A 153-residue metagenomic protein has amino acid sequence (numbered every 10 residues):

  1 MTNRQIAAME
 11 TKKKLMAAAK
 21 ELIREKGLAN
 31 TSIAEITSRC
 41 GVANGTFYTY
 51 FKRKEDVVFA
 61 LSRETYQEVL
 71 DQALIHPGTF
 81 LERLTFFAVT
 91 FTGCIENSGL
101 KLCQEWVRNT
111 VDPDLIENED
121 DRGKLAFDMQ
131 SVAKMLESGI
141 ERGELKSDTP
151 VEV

Functional and structural regions predicted by a protein language model:
M1-K26, N30-R39: Basic, helix-initiating cap at the start of DNA-binding domains
A8, K12, V58, S62 (+1 more regions): Amphipathic, non-transmembrane alpha-helical scaffold segments
L15, R53-V58, V69: Short amphipathic alpha-helical segment with a characteristic S/N-K-E followed by hydrophobic residues
E25-L28, T49, K146: Helix-turn-helix/winged-helix DNA-binding modules
C40-F51: Short hydrophobic/aromatic patch on the recognition helix
A60, A73-S98, V151: Hydrophobic alpha-helical connector segments
I95-I116: Amphipathic alpha-helical segments used for helix-helix packing
D114-E144, V151-V153: Amphipathic alpha-helical packing segments from all-alpha helical-bundle domains
